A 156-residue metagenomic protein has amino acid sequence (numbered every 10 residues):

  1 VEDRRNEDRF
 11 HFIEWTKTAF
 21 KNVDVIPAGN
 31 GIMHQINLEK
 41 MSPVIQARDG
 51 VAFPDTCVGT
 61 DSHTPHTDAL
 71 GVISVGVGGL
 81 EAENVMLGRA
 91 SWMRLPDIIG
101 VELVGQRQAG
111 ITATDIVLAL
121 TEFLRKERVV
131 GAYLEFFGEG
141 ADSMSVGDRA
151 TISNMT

Functional and structural regions predicted by a protein language model:
V1-M155: Fe-S-dependent hydro-lyases/dehydratases of central metabolism
